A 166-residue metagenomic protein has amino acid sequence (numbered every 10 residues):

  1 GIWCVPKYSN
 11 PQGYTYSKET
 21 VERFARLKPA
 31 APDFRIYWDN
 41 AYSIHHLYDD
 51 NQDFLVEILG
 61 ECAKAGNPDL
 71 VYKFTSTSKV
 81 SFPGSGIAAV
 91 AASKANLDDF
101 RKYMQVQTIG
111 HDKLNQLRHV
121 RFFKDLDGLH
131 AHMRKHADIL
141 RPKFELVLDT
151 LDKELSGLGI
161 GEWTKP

Functional and structural regions predicted by a protein language model:
G1-P166: PLP-dependent class I/II
